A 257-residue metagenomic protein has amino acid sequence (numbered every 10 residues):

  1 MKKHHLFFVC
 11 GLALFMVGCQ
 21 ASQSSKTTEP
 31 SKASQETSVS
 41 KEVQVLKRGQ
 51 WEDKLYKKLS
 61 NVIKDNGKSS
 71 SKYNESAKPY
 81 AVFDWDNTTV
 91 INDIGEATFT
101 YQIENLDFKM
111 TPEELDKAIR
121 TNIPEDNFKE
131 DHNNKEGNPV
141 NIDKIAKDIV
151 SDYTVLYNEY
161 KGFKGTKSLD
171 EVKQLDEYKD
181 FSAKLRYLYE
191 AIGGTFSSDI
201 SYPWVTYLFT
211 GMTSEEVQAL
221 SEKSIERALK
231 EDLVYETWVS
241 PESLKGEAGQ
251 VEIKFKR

Functional and structural regions predicted by a protein language model:
M1-F7: Bacterial N-terminal signal peptides that target proteins for export
F8-A13: Hydrophobic helical h-region of N-terminal Sec-dependent signal peptides in bacterial secretory/periplasmic proteins
M16-G18: C-terminal motif of bacterial Sec signal peptides marking the signal peptidase cleavage site
Q20-T28: Bacterial lipoprotein signal-peptidase II cleavage site
T27-P30, S34-E36: Compositionally biased, low-complexity segments
E36-R257: Alpha-helical substrate-recognition element adjacent to the catalytic core
